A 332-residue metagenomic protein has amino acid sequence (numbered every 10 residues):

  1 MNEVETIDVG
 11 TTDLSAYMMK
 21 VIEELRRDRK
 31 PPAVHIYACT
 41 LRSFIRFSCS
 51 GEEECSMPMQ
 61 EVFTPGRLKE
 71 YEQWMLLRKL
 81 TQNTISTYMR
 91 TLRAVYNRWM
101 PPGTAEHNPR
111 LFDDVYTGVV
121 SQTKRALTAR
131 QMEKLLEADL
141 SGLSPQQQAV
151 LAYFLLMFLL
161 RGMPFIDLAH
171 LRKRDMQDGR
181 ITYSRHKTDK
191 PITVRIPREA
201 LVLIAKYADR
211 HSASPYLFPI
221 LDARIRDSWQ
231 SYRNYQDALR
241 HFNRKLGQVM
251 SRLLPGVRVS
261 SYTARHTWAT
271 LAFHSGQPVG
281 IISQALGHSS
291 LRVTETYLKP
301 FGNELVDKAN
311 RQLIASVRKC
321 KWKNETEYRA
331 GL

Functional and structural regions predicted by a protein language model:
I22-P32, R42-T123, A138-S141: N-terminal core-binding DNA-recognition domain of tyrosine recombinases/integrases
F112-F165: Basic, Lys/Arg- and aromatic-enriched nucleic-acid-binding interface segment
A126, R185-D189, L286-R311: Catalytic-site neighborhood detector that most strongly recognizes the C-terminal catalytic loop/helix of tyrosine
L143-P145, N243-Q284: Short, basic (Lys/Arg/His-rich) helix/loop patches that form interaction surfaces in the mid-to-C-terminal regions
H170-K206: Conserved tyrosine-mediated DNA breakage-rejoining catalytic core shared by Y-recombinases
R174-T182, G256-V257, Q277-T296, K323-E327 (+1 more regions): Short, polar N-cap/turn motifs at the start of nucleic acid-interacting alpha helices
P197-G256: Active-site/catalytic core of tyrosine-dependent DNA strand-transfer enzymes
S212, I220-R226, Q312-L332: C-terminal secondary-structure termini that scaffold catalytic or DNA-interacting sites
